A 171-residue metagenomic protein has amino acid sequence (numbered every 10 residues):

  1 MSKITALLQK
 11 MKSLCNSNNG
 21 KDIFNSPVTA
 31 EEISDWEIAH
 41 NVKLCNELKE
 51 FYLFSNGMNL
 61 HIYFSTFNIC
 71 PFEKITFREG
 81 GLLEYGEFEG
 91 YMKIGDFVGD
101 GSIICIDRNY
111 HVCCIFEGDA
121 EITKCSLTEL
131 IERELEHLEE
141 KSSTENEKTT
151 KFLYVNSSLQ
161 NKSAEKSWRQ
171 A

Functional and structural regions predicted by a protein language model:
M1-I103, K162-A171: A surface-exposed partner-binding patch
M1-I4, A120-K124, S157: Intrinsic-disorder-associated interaction segments
K10-M11, S17, L130-R133, L138-K141 (+2 more regions): Low-complexity, intrinsically disordered/propeptide-like segments
K93, C113-C114: General beta-strand recognition
G99-G101, H111, A120: Short Gly/Pro-enriched loop/turn and capping motifs at secondary-structure junctions
I106-N109: Short acidic-glycine loop/turn motifs at beta-strand connectors
C114-F116, A120-S143: Compact, glycine/acidic-enriched structural inserts
S142-A171: Acidic, proline/glycine-rich low-complexity IDRs
